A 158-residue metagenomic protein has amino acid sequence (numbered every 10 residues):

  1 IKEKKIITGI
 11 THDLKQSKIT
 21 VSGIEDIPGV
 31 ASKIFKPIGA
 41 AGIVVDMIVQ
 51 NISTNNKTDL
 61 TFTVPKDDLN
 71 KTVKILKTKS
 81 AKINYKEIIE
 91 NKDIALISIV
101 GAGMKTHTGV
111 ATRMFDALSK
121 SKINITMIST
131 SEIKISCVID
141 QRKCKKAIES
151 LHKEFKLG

Functional and structural regions predicted by a protein language model:
I1-T130, K134-G158: C-terminal catalytic "cap/lid" subdomain
